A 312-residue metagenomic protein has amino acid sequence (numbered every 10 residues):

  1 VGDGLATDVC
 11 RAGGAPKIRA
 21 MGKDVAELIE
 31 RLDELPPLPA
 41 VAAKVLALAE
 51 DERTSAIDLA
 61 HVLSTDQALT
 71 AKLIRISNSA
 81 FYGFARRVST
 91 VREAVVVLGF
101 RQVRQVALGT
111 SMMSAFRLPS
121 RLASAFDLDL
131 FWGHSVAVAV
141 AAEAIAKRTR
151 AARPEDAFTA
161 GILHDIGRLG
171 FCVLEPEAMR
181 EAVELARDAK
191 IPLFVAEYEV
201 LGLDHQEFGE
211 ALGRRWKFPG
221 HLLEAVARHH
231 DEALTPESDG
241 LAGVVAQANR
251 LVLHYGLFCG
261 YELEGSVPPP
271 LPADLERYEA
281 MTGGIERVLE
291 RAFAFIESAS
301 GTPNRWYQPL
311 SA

Functional and structural regions predicted by a protein language model:
G2, A6, K17, M21-E27 (+1 more regions): Terminal helices and disordered tails flanking the catalytic cores of nucleotide-processing hydrolases
G14-V183, R187-P268, W306: Conserved alpha-helical "signature site" that marks functionally important helical segments or helix/loop junctions
